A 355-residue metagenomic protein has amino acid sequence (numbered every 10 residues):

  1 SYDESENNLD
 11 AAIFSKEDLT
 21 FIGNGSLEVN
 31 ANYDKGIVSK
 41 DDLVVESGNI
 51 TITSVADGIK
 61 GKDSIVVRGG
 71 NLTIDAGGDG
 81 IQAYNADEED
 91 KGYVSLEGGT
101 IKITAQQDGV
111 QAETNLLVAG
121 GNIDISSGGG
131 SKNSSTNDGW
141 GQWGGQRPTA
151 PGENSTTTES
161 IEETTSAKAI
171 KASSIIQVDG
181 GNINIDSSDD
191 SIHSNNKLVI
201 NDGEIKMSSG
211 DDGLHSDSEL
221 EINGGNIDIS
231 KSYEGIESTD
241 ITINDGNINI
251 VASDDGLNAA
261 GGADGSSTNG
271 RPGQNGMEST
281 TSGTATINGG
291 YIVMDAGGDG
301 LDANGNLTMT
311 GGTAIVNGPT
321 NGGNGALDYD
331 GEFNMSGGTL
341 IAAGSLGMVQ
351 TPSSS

Functional and structural regions predicted by a protein language model:
S1-S355: A composition-driven surface/loop motif
